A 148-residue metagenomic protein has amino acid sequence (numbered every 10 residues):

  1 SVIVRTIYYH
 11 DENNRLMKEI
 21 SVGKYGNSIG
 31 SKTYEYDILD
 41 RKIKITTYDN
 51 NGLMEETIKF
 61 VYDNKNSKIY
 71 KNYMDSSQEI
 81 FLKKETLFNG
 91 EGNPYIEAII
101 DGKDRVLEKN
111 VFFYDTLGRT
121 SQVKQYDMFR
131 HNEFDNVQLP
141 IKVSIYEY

Functional and structural regions predicted by a protein language model:
S1-Y148: Buried hydrophobic residues that stabilize the cores of well-folded domains
